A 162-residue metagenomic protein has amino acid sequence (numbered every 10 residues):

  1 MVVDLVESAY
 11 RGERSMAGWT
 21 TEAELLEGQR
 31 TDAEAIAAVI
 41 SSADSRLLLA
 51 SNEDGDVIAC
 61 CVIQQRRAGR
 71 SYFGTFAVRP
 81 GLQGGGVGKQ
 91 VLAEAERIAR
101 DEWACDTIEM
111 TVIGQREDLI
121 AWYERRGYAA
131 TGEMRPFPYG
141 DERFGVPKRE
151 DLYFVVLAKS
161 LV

Functional and structural regions predicted by a protein language model:
E7-I36: Conserved GNAT-fold acetyl-CoA-binding loop/helix
R30-L49, E150-Y153: A short helix-loop-beta-strand connector motif used in the catalytic cores of GNAT acetyltransferases and, in some
R46-L49, R100, M110: Hydrophobic beta-strand residues of extracellular immunoglobulin-like
L47-L49, D56-Q65, R70-A77: Conserved beta-strand in the GNAT
A50, L82, G86-E94: Conserved acetyl-CoA pyrophosphate-binding loop and the N-cap/start of the following alpha-helix in GNAT-like
R79-G81, G85, G114-Q115: Active-site acidic-Proline motif in GNAT/NAT acetyltransferases
Q90-T107, A129: Conserved acyl-CoA
D106-A121, R125-V162: C-terminal "cap" of GNAT-fold acetyltransferases
